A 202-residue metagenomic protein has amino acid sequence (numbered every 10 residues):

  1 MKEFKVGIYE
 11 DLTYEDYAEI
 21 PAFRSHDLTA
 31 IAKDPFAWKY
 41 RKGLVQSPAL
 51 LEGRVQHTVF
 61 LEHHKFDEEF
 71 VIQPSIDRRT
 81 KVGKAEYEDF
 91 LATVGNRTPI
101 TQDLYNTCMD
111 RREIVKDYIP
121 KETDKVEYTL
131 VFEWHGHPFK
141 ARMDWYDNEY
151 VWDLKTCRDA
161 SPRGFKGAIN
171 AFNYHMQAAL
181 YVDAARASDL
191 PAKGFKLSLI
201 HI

Functional and structural regions predicted by a protein language model:
M1-A141: Metal-dependent nuclease catalytic cores that hydrolyze phosphodiester bonds in DNA/RNA, characterized by
G53-L61, G167-S198: Metal-dependent nuclease catalytic cores in nucleic-acid-processing enzymes, especially RNase H-like/related
D117-E122, D147-V151, R186-K193: Secondary-structure boundary elements
L130-W134, A141-M143, F165-I169, V182-R186: Short secondary-structure capping micro-motifs at structural edges
H137, Y146, N173: Short, contiguous, pocket-lining structural segments that sit at or immediately flank catalytic/ligand-binding sites
A141-G164: Conserved catalytic cores of phosphodiester-cleaving nucleases, focusing on short active-site segments
I200-I202: Conserved small/polar residues in nucleotide/adenosyl-binding loops
